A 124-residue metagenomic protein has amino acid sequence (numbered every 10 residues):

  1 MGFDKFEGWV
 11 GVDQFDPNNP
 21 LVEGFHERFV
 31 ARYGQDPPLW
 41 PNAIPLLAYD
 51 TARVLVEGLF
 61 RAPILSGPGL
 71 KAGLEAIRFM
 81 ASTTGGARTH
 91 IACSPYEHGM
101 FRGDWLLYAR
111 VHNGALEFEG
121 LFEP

Functional and structural regions predicted by a protein language model:
M1-P124: Extracytosolic ligand-binding ectodomains
